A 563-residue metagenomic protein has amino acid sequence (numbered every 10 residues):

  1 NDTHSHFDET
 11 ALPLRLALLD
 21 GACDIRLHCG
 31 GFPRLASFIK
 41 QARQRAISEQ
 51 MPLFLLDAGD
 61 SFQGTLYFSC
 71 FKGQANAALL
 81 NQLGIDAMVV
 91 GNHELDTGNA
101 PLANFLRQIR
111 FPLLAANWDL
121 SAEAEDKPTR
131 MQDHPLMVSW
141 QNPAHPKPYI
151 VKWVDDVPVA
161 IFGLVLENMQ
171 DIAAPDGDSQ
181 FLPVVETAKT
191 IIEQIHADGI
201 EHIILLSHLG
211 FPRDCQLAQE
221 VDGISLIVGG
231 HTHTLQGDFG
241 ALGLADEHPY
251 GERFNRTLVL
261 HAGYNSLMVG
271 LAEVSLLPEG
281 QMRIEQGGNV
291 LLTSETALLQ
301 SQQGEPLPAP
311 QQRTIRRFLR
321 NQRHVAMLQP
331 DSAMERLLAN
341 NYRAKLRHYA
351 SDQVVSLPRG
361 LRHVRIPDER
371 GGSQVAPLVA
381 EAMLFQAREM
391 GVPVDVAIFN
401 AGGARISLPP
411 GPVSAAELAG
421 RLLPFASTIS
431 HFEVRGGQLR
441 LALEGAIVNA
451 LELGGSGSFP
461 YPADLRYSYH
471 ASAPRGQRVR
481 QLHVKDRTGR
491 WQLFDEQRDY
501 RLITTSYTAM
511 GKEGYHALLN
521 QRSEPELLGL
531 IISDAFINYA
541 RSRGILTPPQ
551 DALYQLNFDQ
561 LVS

Functional and structural regions predicted by a protein language model:
N1-T293, V375-A382, A397-F399, E433 (+3 more regions): Acidic, metal/ion-coordinating pockets
H4, T10-C23, Q353-P367, F425 (+1 more regions): Acidic/histidine-rich, surface-exposed loop or edge segments in extracytoplasmic proteins
H6, L12, P112, S121-A122 (+4 more regions): Feature captures C-terminal
D24-H28, K127-N142, D238-E252, T296-R336 (+5 more regions): Surface-exposed intrinsically disordered loops and tails
F32, G73, N99, Q312 (+10 more regions): Alpha-helix initiation and N-capping motif
S37, Q41-Q44, N104, T190 (+12 more regions): Charged/polar, solvent-exposed surface patches and flexible loops
P158, V364-R365, W491-L493: Short, solvent-exposed loop/turn motifs
A272-P409, M510-K512, A540-S563: A short C-terminal boundary segment appended to hydrolase-like catalytic domains
